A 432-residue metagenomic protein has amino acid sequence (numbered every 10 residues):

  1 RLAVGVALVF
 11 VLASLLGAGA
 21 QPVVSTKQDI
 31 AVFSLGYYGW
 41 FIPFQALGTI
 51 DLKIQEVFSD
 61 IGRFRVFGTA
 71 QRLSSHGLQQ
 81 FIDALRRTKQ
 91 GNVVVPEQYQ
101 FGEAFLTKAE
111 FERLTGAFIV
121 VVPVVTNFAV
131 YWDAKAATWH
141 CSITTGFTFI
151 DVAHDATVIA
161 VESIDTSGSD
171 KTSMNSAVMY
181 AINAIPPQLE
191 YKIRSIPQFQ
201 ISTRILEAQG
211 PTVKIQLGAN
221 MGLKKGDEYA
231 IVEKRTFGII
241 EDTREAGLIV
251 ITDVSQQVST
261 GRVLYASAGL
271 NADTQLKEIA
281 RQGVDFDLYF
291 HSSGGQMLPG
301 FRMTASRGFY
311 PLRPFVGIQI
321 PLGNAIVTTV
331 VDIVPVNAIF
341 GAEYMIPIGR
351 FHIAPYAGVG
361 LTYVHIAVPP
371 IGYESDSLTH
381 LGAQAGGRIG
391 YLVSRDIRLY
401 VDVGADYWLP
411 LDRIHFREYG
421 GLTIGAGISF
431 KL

Functional and structural regions predicted by a protein language model:
F33, W40-V121, I159, K234: N-terminal segment of the mature soluble domain
G116-S169, V258: Amphipathic beta-strand/beta-sheet edge segments enriched in Tyr/Trp
A137-W139, I240, S293-M297, T328-P335 (+2 more regions): Replace "Gram-negative outer membrane beta-barrel proteins" with "bacterial and organellar outer membrane beta-barrel
I150-A184, G238-Q257, S375-L378, G404 (+1 more regions): Short secondary-structure boundary motifs at beta->alpha junctions and helix caps
S167-K171, P186, E190, Q198-T203 (+2 more regions): Beta-strand/loop-dominated core regions that host nucleotide or nucleotide-derived cofactor-binding catalytic loops
R281-Y310, K431: Short glycine/proline- and aromatic-enriched beta-strand/turn motifs that initiate or cap beta-hairpins
R302-R388, V393-I397, S429-K431: Gram-negative (and chloroplast) outer-membrane scaffold detector with strong preference for beta-barrel transmembrane
Y419-L432: Outer-membrane beta-barrel "beta-signal"
